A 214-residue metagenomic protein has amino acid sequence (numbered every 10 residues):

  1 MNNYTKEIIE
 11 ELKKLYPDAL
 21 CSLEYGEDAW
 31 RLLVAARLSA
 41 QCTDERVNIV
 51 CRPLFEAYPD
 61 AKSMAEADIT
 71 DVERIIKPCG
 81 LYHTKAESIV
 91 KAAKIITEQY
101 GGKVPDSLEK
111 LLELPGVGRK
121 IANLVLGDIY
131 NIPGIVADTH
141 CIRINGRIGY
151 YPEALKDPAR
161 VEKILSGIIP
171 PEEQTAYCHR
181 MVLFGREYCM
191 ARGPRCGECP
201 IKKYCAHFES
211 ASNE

Functional and structural regions predicted by a protein language model:
N2-N213: Catalytic cores of DNA base-excision repair glycosylases
